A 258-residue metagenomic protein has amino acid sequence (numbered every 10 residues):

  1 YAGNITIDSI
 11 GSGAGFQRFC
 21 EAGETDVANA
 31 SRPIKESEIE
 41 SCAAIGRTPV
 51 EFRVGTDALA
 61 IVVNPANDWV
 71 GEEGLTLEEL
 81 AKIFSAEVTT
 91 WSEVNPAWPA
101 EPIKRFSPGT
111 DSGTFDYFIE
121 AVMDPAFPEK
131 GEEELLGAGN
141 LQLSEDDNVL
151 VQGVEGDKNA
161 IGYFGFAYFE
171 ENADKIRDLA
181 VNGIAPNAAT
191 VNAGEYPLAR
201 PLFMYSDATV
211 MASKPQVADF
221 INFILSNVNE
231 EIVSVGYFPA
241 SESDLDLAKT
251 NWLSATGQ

Functional and structural regions predicted by a protein language model:
Y1-A86: N-terminal segment of the mature folded domain
F16, T25, F106-A185: Ligand-binding pocket segment of bilobal, Venus flytrap-like solute-binding proteins
S37-E51, E170-N192: Ligand-binding "clamshell"
V50, T56-I61, N67, P102-K104 (+2 more regions): Small-molecule pocket liners
V63-N64, I83, W91-D111, D207: Short beta-strand->loop
A66-G74, D111-G113, P128, T209-P215: Short helix-loop capping/hinge motifs at secondary-structure junctions, enriched in acidic/polar residues
E73-P96, N222-D244: Periplasmic-binding protein-like
F203-Q258: Extracellular/periplasmic juxtamembrane helices and adjacent flexible linkers that interface with membrane partners
